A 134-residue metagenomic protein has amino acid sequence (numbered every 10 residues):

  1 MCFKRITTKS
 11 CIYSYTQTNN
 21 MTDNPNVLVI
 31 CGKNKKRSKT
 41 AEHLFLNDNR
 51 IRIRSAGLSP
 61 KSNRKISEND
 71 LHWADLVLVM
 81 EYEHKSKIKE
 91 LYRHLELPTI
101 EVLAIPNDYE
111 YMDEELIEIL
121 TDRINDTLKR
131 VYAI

Functional and structural regions predicted by a protein language model:
F3-L76, S86, D122-I134: Conserved active-site segments centered on acidic
K89-I134: Phosphate-binding/catalytic loops
